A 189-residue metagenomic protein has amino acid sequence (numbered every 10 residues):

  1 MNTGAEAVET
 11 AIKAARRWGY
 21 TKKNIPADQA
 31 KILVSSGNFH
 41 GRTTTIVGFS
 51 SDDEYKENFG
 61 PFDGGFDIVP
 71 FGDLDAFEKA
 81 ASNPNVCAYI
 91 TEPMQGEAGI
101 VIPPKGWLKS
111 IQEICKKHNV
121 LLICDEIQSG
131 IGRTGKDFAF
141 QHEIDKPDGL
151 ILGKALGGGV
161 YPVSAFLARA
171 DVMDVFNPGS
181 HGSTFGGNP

Functional and structural regions predicted by a protein language model:
M1-P189: Conserved N-terminal phosphate-binding loop of PLP-dependent enzymes in the Aspartate aminotransferase
